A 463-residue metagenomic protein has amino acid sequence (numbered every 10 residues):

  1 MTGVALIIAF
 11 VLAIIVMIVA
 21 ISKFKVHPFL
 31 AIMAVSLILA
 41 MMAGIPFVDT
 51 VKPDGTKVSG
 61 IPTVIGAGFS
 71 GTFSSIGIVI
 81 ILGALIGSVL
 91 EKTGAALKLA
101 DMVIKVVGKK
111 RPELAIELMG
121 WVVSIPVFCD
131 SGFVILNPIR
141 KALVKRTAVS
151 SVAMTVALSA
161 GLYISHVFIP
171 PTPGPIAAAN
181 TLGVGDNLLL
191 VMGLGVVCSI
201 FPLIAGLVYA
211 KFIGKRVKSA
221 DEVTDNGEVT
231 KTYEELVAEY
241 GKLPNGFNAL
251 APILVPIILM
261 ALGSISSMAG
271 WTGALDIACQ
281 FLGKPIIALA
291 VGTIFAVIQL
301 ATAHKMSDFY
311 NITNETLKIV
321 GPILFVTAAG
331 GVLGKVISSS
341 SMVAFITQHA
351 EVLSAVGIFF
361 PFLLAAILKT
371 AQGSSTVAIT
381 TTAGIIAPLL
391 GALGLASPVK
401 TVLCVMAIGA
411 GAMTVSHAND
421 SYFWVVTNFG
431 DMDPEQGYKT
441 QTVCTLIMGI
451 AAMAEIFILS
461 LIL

Functional and structural regions predicted by a protein language model:
M1-L85, K98-M102, V106, L259-A329 (+1 more regions): Hydrophobic transmembrane alpha-helices of multi-pass solute/ion transporters
T2-I7, G193-I312, G430: Long, contiguous bundles of hydrophobic transmembrane helices that form the permeation core of multi-pass
V4-I8, S70-G77, V103-L118, R146-M154 (+5 more regions): Membrane-interfacial loop-to-helix junctions in multi-pass transporters
I8-S22, M33-A43, I80-G87, G120-V123 (+7 more regions): Hydrophobic core segments of alpha-helical transmembrane domains in multi-pass membrane transport and ion-translocation
G77-G83, V106-I139, L324-G330, L353-L393 (+1 more regions): Hydrophobic alpha-helical transmembrane segments of multi-pass integral membrane proteins, predominantly secondary
I80, K109-I125, T147-V167, N187-I200 (+4 more regions): Alpha-helical transmembrane segments of multi-pass membrane proteins
A84, L97-D101, S131-L143, T172-G183 (+3 more regions): Re-entrant/interfacial helical elements at transmembrane boundaries that shape and gate the permeation pathway
T147, L188-E235, A410-L463: Juxtamembrane and boundary regions of transmembrane helices in multi-pass small-molecule transporters and channels
